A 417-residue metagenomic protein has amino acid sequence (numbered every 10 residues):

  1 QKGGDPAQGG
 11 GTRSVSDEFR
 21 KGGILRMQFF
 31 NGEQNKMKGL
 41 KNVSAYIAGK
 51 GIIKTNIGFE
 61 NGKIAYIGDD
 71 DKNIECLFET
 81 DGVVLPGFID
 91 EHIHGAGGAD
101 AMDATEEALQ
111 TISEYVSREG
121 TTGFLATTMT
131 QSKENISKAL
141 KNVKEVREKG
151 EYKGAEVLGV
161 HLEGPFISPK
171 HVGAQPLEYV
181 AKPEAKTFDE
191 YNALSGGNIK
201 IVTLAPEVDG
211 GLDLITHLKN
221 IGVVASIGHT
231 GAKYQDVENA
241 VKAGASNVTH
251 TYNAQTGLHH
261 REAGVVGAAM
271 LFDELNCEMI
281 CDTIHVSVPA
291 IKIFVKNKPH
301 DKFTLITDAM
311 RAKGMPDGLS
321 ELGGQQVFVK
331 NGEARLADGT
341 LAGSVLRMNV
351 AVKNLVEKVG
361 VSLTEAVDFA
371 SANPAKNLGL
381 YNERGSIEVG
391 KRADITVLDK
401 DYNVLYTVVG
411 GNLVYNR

Functional and structural regions predicted by a protein language model:
G23, M27-D71, V408: N-terminal metal-binding scaffold of metallo-dependent hydrolase/deaminase domains
K36-K41, D71-Q110, E114: Replace "His-x-His-based motif
F88, G95-A104, Y115, L125-N135 (+1 more regions): Active-site loop-to-helix "anion-binding N-cap" substructures in soluble metabolic enzymes
H94, Q110-A139, A155-S168, S195-E207 (+4 more regions): Divalent metal-dependent hydrolysis catalytic cores, especially in the metallo-beta-lactamase
E114-L125, P169-G196, N239-T251, E262-N276 (+1 more regions): Active-site gating loops and adjacent loop-to-helix segments of metal-dependent hydrolytic enzymes
L162, L218, V248, L355 (+1 more regions): Conserved, mostly hydrophobic/aromatic
D189, A193-M315: Active-site core of metal-dependent hydrolases
G267-C277, V295-T307, K313-L398: His/Asp/Glu-enriched, well-ordered alpha-helical/loop segment that forms or immediately abuts the divalent-metal
